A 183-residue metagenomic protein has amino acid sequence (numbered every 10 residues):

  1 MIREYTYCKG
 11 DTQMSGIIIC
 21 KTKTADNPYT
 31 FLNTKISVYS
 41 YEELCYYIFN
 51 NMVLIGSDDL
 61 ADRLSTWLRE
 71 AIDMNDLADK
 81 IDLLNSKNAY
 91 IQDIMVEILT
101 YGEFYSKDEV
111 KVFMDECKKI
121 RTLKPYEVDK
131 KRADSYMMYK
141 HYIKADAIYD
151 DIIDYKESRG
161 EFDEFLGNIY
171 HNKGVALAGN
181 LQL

Functional and structural regions predicted by a protein language model:
I2-P125, I143: Long, contiguous interaction/recruitment modules in multidomain scaffold/adaptor proteins
D108-K131, Y136, S158-F165: TPR-adjacent "capping" and linker segments in tetratricopeptide-repeat scaffold/adaptor proteins
D150-K156: Amphipathic alpha-helical segments of tetratricopeptide repeats
